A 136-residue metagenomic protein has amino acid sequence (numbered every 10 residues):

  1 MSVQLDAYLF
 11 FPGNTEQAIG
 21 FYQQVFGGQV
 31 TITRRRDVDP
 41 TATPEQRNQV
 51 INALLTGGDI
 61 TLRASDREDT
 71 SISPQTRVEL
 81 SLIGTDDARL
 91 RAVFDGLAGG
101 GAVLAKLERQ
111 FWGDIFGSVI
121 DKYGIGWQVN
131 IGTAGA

Functional and structural regions predicted by a protein language model:
S2-V3, T31-T33, I51, T56 (+2 more regions): Vicinal oxygen chelate
A7-F10, L80-I83: Short, well-ordered beta-strand elements within core beta-sheets of diverse protein domains
L9-D59: Core segments of cupin and vicinal oxygen chelate
P74-R77: A short, polar/proline- and glycine-enriched secondary-structure boundary/capping micro-motif
